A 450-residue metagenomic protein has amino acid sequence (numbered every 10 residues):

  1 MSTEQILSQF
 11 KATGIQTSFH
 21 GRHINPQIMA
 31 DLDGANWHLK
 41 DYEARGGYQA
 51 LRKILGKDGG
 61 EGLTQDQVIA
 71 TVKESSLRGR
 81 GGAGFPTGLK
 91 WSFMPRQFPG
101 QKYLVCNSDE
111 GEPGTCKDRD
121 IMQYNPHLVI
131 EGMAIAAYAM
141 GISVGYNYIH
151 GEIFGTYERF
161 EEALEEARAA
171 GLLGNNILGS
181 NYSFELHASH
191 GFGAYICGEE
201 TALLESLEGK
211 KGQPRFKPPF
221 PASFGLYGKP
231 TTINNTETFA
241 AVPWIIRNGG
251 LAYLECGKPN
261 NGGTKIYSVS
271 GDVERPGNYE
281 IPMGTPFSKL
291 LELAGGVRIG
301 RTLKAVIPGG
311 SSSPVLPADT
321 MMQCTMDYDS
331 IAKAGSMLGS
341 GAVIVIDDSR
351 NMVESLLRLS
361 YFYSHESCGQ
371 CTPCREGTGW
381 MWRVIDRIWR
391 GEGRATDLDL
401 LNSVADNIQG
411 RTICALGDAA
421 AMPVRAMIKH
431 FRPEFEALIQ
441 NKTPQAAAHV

Functional and structural regions predicted by a protein language model:
M1, Q49-E74, G100-Y103, S108 (+6 more regions): Ferredoxin-type iron-sulfur electron-transfer modules in oxidoreductases and energy-metabolism complexes
S2-I69: Cofactor-/ligand-binding subdomain signature composed of acidic, glycine-rich, tryptophan-containing flexible loops
Y42-Q49, C106-D118, P221-L226, S268-V273: Gly-rich Lys/Arg/Thr-decorated short loops/hinges at beta-loop-alpha junctions or inter-strand turns that position
I54-Q97, E255, N260, S268 (+3 more regions): Accessory "access/gating" subregions that flank catalytic or transport cores
K73-M94, A136, G191-E205, G209-K211 (+2 more regions): Conserved phosphate/anionic-ligand binding catalytic regions in large, soluble enzymes, centered on
N125-A139: Histidine-anchored nucleotide/phosphate-binding helix
G132-A136, P282-G300: Short amphipathic, charge-patterned alpha-helical segments
Y157-M283, G295: Hydrophobic alpha-helical positions that pack around
